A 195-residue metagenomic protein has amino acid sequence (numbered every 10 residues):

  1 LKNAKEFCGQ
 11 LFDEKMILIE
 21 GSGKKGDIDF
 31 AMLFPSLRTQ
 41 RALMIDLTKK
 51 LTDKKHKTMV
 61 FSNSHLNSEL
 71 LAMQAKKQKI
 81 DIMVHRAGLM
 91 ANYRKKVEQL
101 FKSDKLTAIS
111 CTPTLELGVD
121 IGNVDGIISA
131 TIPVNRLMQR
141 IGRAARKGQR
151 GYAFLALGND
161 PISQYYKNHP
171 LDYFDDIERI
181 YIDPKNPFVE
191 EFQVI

Functional and structural regions predicted by a protein language model:
L1-L70, G158-P161, E178-I195: Conserved interdomain linker/interface between the two RecA-like ATPase lobes of SF2 helicase motors
N3-Q10, K25-I28, S68-L70, N92-R94 (+4 more regions): Switch/connector loops and helix/strand junctions flanking conserved nucleotide-binding motifs in nucleotide-processing
D13-M16, G26-F30, K55-H56, Q78-I82 (+3 more regions): Short glycine-/polar-rich loops that comprise or flank the Walker A/P-loop and associated switch/sensor motifs
I45-K49, E98, E116: Short hydrophobic/charged patches on amphipathic alpha-helices used for structural packing and interfaces
L66-V84: Conserved helicase motor "Helicase C" RecA-like lobe of SF1/SF2 P-loop NTPases
L70, M83-P113: Conserved helicase ATPase core of P-loop NTP-dependent helicases/translocases
S103-L106, A130-P184: Conserved segment of the helicase C-terminal RecA-like domain
S110, L115-T131, Y152-L155: A short beta-strand element within the Helicase C-terminal
